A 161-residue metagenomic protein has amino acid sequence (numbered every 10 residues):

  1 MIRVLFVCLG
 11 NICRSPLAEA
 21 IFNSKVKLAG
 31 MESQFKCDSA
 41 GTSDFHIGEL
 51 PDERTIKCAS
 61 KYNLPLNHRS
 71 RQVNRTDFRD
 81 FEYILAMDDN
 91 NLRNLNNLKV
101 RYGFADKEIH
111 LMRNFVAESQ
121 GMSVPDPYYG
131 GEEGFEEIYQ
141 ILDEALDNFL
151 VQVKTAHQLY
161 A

Functional and structural regions predicted by a protein language model:
M1-F81, V151-A161: Conserved active-site segments centered on acidic
S15, D88-D89: Helix N-cap/beta->alpha junction signal
Y83, D89, R93-A161: Phosphate-binding/catalytic loops
